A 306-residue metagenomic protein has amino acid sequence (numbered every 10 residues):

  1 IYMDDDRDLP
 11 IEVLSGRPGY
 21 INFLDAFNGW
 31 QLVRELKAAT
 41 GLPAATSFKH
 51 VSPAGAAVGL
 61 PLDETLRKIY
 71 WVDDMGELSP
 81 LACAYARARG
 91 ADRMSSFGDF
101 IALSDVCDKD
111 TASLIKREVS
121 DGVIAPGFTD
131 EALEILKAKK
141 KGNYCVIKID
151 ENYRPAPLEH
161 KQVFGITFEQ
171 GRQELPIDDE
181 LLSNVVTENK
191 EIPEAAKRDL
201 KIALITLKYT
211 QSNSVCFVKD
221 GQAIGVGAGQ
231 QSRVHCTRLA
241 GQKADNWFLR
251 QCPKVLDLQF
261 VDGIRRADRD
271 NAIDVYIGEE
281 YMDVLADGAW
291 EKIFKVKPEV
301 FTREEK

Functional and structural regions predicted by a protein language model:
I1-K306: ATP-dependent carboxylate/acyl-activation modules
